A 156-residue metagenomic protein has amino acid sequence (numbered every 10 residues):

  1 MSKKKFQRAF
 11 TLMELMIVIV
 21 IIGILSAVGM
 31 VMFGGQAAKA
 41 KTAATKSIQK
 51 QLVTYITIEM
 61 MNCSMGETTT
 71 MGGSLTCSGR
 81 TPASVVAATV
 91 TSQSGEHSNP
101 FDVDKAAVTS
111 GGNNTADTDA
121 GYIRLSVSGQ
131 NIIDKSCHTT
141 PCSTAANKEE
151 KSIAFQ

Functional and structural regions predicted by a protein language model:
M1-K5: N-terminal secretory signal peptides that target proteins for export/translocation
F6-G34: N-terminal single-pass transmembrane signal-anchor helix
E14-I17, G34, K50, C77 (+1 more regions): Generic detector of low-complexity/intrinsically disordered segments and short hydrophobic N-terminal stretches
E14-I17, V28, T45, A87 (+2 more regions): Low-complexity, intrinsically disordered short peptide segments enriched in small/polar/basic residues
G23, M30-Q36, L52, M65 (+1 more regions): Non-catalytic effector/regulatory segments
A38-E67: Membrane-proximal N-terminal amphipathic helix
T57-Q156: Periplasmic/extracellular, small/polar-rich flexible segments of pilin-like filament-forming proteins
